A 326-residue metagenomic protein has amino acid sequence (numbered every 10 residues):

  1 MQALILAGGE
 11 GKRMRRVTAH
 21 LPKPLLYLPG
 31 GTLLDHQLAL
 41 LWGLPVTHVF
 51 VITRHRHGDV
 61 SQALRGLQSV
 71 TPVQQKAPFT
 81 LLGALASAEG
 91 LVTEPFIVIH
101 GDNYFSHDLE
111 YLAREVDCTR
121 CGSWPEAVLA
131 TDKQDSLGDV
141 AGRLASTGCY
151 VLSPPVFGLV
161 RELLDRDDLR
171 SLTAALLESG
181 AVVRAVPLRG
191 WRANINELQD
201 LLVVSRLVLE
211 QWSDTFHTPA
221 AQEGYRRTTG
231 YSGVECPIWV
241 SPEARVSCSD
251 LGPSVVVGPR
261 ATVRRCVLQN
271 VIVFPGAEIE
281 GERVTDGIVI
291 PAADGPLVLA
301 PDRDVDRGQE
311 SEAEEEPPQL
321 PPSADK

Functional and structural regions predicted by a protein language model:
M1-I5, R13, A19, L26-Y27 (+4 more regions): Conserved N-terminal catalytic core of the sugar/cofactor nucleotidyltransferase
A7, T53, H100, G122 (+1 more regions): Short beta-strand/turn micro-motifs composed of small residues that flank or help shape donor/cofactor-binding pockets
L25, P72, C118, E126-V128 (+1 more regions): Conserved beta-strand scaffold positions in the cores of enzyme catalytic domains, especially in NTP/NDP-utilizing
H48-R54, L129-A130, I272, I288: Short internal beta-strands
L67-P72, D117-T119, D135-R143, R303-D304: Active-site regions of enzymes building and remodeling cell-envelope glycoconjugates
I97, Y104, A113, Q134-F216: Catalytic-core segments of class I nucleotidyltransferases/pyrophosphorylases that form NMP-activated intermediates
D108-K133: Conserved donor-nucleotide/metal-binding helix-loop-beta segment in metal-dependent transferases, i.e., the alpha-helix
Q222-P322: Structural signal for interior beta-strand "rungs" in well-ordered beta-sheet cores of soluble enzyme domains
